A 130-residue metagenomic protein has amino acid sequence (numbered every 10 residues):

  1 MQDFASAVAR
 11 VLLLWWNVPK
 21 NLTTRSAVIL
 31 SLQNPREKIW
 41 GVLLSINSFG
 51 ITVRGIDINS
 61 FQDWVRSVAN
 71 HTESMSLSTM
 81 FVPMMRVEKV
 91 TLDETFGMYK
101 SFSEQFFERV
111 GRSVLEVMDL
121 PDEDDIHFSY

Functional and structural regions predicted by a protein language model:
F4-Y130: Conserved RNA-binding domains used in RNP assembly and mRNA/RNA metabolism
